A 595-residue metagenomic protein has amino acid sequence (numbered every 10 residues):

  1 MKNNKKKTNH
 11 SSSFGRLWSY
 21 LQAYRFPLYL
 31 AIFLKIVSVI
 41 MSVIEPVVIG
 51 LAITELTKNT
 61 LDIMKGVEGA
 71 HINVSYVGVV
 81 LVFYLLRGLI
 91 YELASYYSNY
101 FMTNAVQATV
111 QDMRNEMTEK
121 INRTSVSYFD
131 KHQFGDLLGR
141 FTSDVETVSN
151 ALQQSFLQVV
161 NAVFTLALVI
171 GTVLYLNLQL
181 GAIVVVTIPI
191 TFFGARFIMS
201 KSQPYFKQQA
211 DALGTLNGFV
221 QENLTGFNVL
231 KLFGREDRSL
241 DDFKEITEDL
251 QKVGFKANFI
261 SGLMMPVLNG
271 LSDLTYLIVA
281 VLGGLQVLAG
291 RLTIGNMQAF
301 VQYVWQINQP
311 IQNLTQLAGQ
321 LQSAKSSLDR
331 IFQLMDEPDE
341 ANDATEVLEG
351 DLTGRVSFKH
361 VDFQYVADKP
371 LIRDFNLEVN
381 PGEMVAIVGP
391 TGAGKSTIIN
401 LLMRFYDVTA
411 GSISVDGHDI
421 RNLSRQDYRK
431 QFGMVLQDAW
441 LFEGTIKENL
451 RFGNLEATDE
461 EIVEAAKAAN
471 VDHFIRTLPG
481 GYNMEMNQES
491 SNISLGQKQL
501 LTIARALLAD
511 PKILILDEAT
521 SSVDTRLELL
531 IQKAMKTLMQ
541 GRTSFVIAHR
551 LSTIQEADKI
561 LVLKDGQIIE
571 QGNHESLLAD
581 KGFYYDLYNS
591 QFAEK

Functional and structural regions predicted by a protein language model:
K2, G350-K595: ABC-type nucleotide-binding domain
H10, F33-L34, M41-T57, F83-F134 (+11 more regions): Juxtamembrane helix-loop junctions of ABC transporter transmembrane domains
H10-R25, L137: A short amphipathic helical element positioned immediately N-terminal to and/or at the very start of a transmembrane
A23, P27-I40, Q154-Q208, V279-L292 (+1 more regions): Transmembrane helices of ABC transporter permease
A23-F26, V126-S127, V145-L152, F156 (+7 more regions): An intracellular "coupling" helix at the cytosolic face of ABC transporter transmembrane type-1 domains
L28-A94, Y175-Q179, G290-I294: Transmembrane helix-loop-helix hairpins at lipid-water interfaces of multipass membrane proteins, especially the type-1
I121, F243, I331, F358-H360: Conserved catalytic Walker-motif region of ABC-type ATPase nucleotide-binding domains
R235, F259, Y276, F300 (+1 more regions): Cytosolic ends of transmembrane helices, especially the final helix of ABC transmembrane type-1 domains
